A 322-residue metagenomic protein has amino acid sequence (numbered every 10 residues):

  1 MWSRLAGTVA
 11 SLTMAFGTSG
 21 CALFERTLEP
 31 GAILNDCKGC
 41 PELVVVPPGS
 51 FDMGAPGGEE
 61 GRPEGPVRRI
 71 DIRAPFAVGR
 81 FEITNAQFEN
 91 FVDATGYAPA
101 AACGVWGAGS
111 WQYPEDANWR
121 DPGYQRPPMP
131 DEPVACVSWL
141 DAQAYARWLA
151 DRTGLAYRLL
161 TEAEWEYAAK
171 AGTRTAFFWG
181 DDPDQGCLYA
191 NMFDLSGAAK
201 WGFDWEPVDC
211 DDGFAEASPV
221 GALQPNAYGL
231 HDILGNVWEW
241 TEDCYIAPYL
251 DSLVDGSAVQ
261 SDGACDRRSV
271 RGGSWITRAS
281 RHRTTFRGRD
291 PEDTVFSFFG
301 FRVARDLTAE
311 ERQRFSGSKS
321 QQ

Functional and structural regions predicted by a protein language model:
M1-V9: Bacterial N-terminal signal peptides that target proteins for export
S19-G20: C-terminal motif of bacterial Sec signal peptides marking the signal peptidase cleavage site
L23-T27: Bacterial lipoprotein signal-peptidase II cleavage site
P30-P41, F203-C210: Short aromatic-glycine motifs in intrinsically disordered, low-complexity regions
N35-Q112, D116, P130-D141, G235 (+1 more regions): A short glycine-rich, aromatic-capped structural motif
D52, P56-G58, A98-G288, V295 (+2 more regions): Functional-site microenvironments in short loops/helix caps that host divalent-cation chemistry
S297-E311: Short, structured beta-strand segments at or near domain termini in extracellular proteins/domains
